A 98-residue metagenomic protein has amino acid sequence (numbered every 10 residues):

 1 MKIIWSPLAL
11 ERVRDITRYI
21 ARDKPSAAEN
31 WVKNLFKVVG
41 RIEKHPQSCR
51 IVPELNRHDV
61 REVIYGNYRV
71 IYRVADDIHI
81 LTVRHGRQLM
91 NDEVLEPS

Functional and structural regions predicted by a protein language model:
K2-V60, I78: Basic, Lys/Arg-enriched alpha-helical interface segments
Y65-S98: Enriched for short, Lys/Arg-rich terminal
